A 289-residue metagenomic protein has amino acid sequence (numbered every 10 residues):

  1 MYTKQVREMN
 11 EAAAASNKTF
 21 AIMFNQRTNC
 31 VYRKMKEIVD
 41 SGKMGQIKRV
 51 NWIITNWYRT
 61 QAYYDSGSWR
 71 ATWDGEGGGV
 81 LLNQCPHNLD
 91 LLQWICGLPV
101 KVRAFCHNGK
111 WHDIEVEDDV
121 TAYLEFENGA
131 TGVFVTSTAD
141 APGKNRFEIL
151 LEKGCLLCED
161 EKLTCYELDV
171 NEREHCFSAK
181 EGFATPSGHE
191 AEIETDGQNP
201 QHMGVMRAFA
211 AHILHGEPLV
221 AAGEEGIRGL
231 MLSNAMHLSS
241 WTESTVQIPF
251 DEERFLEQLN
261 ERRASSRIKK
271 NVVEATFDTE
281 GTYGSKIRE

Functional and structural regions predicted by a protein language model:
M1-T19: Rossmann-fold NAD(P)-binding glycine/threonine-rich loop
V6, Y32, N88-L89, H202 (+2 more regions): A general structural signal for well-ordered alpha-helical segments in protein cores
M9, M35, A235-M236: Aromatic/hydrophobic pocket-lining residues that form π-stacking "cages" and hydrophobic walls in ligand
K18-A21, Q26-D113, E243: Predominantly a Rossmann-like dinucleotide-binding segment in NAD(P)-dependent oxidoreductases
P86, W111, V135-G143: Glycine-rich phosphate/pyrophosphate-binding beta-alpha loops
V100-K101, W111, F126-T131, L150-G154: Glycine-rich, aromatic-lined ligand/substrate-binding cores of catalytic and carbohydrate-binding domains
F126, E148-E224, V246, F255-E289: C-terminal glycine/acidic-rich active-site capping loop/insertion
L232-T242: Short arginine-rich
